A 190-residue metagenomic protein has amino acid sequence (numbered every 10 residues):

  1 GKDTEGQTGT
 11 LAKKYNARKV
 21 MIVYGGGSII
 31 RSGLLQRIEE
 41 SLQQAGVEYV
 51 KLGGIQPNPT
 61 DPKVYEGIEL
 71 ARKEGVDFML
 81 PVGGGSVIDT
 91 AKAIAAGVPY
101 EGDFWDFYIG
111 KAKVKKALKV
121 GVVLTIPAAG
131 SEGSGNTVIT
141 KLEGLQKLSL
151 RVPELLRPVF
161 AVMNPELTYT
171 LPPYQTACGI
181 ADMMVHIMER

Functional and structural regions predicted by a protein language model:
G1-L52: An N-terminal, well-structured beta->alpha segment
D3, G27, G85-V87, G130-E132: Gly/Ser/Thr-rich beta-alpha loop segments that engage phosphate groups in nucleotides
D3, Q7, Y15, G33 (+5 more regions): Conserved active-site and cofactor/substrate-binding residues in soluble primary-metabolism enzymes
A17-V20, V76, P158: Local beta-strand N-terminus motif with an aromatic residue
M21-I22, F78-L80, G121: Conserved beta-strand elements of the Class I
I30-G102: N-terminal small/polar loop signature for handling phosphorylated ligands or for N-terminal nucleophile
P99-R190: A glycine/threonine-rich phosphate-anchoring loop and its flanking beta-alpha core in nucleotide/phosphate-binding
